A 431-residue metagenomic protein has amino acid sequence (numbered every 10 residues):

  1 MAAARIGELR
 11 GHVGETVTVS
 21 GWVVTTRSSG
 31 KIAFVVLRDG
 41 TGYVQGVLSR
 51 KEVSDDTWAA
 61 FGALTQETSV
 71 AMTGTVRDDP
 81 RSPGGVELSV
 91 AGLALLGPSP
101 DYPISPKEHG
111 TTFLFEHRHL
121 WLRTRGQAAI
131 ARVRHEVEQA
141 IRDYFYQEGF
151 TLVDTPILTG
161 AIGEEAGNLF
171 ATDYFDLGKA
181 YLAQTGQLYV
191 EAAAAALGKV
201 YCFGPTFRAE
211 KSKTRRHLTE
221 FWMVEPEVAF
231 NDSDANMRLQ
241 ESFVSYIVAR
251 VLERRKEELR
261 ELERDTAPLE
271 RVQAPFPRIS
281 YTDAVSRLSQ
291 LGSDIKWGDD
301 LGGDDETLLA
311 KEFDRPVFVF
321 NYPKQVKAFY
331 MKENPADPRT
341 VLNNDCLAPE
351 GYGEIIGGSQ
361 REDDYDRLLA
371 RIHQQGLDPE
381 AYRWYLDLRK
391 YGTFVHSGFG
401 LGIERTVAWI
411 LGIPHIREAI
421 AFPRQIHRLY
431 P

Functional and structural regions predicted by a protein language model:
A2-A229, A408: Class II aminoacyl-tRNA synthetase-like tRNA-binding/catalytic domains
A129-V133, A267-Q273: Extended, non-catalytic structural segments that build the interaction scaffolds of large macromolecular assemblies
A131-H135, Q139, D234, R238-E241 (+2 more regions): Short amphipathic alpha-helical segments with heptad-repeat character
L152-D154, L259-R260, V319: Cytochrome P450 heme-thiolate monooxygenase catalytic core
N168-Y246, R264, R271-P431: A translation/RNA-centric and nucleic-acid-associated enzymatic feature enriched in Class II aminoacyl-tRNA synthetases
Y246-R260: Flexible helix-coil linker/hinge segments at domain or subdomain boundaries
